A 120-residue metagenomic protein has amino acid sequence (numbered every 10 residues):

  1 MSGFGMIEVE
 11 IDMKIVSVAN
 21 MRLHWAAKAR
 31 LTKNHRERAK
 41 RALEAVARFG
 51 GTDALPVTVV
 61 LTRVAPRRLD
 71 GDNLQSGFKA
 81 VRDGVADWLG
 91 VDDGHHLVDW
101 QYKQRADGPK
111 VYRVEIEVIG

Functional and structural regions predicted by a protein language model:
M1-G120: Catalytic phosphate/metal-binding cores of nucleic-acid and nucleotide-processing enzymes, i.e., regions that mediate
